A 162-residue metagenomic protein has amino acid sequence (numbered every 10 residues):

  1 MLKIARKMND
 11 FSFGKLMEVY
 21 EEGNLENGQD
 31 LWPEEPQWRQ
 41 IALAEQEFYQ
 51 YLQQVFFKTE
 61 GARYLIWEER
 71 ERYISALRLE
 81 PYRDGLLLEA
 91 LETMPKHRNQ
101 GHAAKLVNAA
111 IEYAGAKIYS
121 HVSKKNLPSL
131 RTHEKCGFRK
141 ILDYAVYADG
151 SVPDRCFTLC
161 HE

Functional and structural regions predicted by a protein language model:
M1-K3: Extreme N-terminal starter segment of soluble prokaryotic enzymes
K7, E21-E89, M94-P95, V107: Acetyl-CoA-dependent GNAT
R83-D84, N126, A148-P153: Short acidic/glycine-enriched loop/turn segments that link adjacent beta-strands
T93, N99-Y113, S129-R131, K135: Conserved acetyl-CoA-binding loop-helix of GNAT-fold acetyltransferases
A114-K124: Conserved GNAT acetyl-CoA-binding A-motif
K124-D143, V152: Conserved active-site alpha-helix within GNAT-family acetyltransferase domains
V146-E162: C-terminal "cap" of GNAT-fold acetyltransferases
